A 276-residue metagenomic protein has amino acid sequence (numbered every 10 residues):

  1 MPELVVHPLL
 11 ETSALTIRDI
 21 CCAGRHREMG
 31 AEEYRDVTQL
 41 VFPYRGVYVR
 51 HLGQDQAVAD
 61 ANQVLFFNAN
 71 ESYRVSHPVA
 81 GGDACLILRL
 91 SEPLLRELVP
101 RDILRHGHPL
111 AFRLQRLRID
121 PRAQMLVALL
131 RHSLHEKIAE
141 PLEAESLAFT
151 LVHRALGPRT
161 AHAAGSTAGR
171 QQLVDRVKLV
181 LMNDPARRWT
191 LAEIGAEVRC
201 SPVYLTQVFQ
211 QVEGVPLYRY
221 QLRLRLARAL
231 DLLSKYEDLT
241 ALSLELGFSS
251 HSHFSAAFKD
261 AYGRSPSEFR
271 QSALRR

Functional and structural regions predicted by a protein language model:
P2-H108, K137: N-terminal regulatory/effector-sensing and dimerization cores that precede helix-turn-helix DNA-binding domains
E33-D36, R170, V174, L222: Short, conserved glycine- and acidic-residue-centered signature motifs in active-site or ligand-binding loops
Y44, L156, M182, A186 (+2 more regions): Short, locally clustered residues in the helix-turn-helix/winged-helix DNA-binding domain
R74-P78, P158-R159, Q210: Sigma70-family region 2
P93, E97, A111-N183, Y204: An amphipathic alpha-helical interaction segment
K137, R187, K235-E237, G247: Flexible coil/turn residues that form the inter-helical turn or adjacent wing/linker of helix-turn-helix
R176-M182, R187-L224, S243-S272: Basic/polar phosphate-binding segments, predominantly the helix-turn-helix DNA-binding elements of transcriptional
